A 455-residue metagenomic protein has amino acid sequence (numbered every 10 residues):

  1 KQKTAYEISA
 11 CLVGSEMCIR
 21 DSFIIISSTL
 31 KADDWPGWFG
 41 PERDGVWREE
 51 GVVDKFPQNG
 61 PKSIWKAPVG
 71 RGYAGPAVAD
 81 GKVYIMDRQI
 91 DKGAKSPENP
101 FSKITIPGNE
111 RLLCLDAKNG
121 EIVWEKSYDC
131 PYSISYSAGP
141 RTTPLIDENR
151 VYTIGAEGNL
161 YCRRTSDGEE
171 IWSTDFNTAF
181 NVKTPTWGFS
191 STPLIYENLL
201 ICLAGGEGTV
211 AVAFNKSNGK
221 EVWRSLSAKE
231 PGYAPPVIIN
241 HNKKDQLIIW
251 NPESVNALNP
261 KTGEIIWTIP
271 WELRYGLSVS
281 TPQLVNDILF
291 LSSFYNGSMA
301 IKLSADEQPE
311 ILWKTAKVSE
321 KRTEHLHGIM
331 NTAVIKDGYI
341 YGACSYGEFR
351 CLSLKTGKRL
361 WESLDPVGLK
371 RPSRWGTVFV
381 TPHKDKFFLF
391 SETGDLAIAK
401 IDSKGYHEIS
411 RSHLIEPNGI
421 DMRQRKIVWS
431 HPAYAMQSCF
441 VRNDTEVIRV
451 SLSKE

Functional and structural regions predicted by a protein language model:
K1: Positively charged, solvent-exposed patches that mediate nucleic-acid binding
T4-I19: Short, small-residue-biased leader/transition segments that mark boundaries at the very start of proteins
D21-S22, L113: Ser/Thr/Pro/Gly-rich low-complexity disordered regions
L30-E455: Noncatalytic, solvent-exposed loop/strand surfaces of beta-propeller-type extracellular/periplasmic domains
